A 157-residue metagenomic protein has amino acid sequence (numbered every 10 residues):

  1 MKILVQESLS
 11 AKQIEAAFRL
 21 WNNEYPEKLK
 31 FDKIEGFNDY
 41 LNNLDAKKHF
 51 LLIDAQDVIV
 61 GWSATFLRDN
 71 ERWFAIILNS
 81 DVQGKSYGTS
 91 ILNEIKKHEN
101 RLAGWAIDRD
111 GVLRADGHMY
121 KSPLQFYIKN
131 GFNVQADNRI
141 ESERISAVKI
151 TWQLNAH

Functional and structural regions predicted by a protein language model:
M1-E35: Short amphipathic alpha-helix that is part of the acyltransferase structural core
P26-F50: Active-site rim helix/loop that mediates acceptor-substrate recognition in acyltransferases
L51, D57-F66, R72-I77: Conserved beta-strand in the GNAT
A75-G84, D108-G111: A short, internal acetyl-CoA/4′-phosphopantetheine-binding micro-motif in the GNAT/acyltransferase core
G84-K97, M119-S122: Conserved acetyl-CoA-binding loop-helix of GNAT-fold acetyltransferases
K97-A115: Conserved GNAT acetyl-CoA-binding A-motif
R109-A136: Conserved active-site alpha-helix within GNAT-family acetyltransferase domains
K121-P123, R139-A147: Short glycine/proline-centered loop/turn elements that form peptide/ligand docking sites
